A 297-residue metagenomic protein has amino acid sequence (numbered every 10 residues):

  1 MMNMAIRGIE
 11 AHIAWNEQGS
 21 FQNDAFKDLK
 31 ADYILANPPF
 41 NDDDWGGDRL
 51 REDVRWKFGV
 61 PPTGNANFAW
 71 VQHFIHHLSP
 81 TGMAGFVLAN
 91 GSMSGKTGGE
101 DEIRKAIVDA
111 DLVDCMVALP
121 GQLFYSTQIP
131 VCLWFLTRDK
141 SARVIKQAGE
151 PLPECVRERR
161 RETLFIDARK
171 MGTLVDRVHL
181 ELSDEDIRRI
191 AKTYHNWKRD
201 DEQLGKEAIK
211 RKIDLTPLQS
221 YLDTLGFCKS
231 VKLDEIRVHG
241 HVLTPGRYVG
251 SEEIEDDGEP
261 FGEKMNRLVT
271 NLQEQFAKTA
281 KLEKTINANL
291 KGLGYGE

Functional and structural regions predicted by a protein language model:
M1-D28: S-adenosyl-L-methionine
F21, D28-Y295: A conserved structural/catalytic subdomain of Rossmann-like adenosyl-cofactor enzymes
